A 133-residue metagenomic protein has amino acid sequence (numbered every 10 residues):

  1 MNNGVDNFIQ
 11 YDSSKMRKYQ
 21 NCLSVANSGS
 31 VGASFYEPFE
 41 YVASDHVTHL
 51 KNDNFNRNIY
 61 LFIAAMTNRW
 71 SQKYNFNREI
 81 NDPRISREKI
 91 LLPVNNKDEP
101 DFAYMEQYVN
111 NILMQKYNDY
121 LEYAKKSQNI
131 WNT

Functional and structural regions predicted by a protein language model:
M1-T133: Charged, alpha-helix-forming regions
